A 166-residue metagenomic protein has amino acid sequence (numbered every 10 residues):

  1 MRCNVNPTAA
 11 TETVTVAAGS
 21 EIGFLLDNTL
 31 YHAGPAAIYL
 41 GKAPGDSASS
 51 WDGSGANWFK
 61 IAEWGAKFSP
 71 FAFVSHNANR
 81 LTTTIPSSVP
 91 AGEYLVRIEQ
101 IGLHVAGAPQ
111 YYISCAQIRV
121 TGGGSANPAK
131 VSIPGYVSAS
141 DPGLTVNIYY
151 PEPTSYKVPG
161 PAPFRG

Functional and structural regions predicted by a protein language model:
M1-A36, A43-R80, L103-G166: Peripheral, solvent-exposed domain-edge segments that often transition into intrinsically disordered/low-complexity
S20, G92-E93: Surface-exposed loop/turn positions
T82-I85, Q100-G102: A mid-sequence, solvent-exposed acidic-amphipathic segment
I85, P90-G92: A glycine-anchored, Pro-Gly-centered beta-turn/N-cap motif
Y94-I98: A short tyrosine-centered beta-strand micro-motif
